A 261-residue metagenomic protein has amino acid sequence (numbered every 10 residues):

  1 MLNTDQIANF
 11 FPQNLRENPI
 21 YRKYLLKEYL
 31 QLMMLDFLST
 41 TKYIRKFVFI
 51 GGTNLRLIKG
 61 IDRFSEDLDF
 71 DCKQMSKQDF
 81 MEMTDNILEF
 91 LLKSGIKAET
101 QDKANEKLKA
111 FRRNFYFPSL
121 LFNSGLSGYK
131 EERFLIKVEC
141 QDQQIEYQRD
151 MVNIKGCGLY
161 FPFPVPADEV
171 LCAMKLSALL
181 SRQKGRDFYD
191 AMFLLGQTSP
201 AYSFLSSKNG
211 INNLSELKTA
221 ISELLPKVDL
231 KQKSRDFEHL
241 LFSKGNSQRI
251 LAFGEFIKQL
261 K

Functional and structural regions predicted by a protein language model:
M1-L32, F37-F47, I58, M75-K261: Structured mid-to-C-terminal alpha-helical surface segments
G52, K59-M81: Catalytic metal-binding acidic patch
G52-T53, R186: Gly/Ser/Thr-rich helix-start
